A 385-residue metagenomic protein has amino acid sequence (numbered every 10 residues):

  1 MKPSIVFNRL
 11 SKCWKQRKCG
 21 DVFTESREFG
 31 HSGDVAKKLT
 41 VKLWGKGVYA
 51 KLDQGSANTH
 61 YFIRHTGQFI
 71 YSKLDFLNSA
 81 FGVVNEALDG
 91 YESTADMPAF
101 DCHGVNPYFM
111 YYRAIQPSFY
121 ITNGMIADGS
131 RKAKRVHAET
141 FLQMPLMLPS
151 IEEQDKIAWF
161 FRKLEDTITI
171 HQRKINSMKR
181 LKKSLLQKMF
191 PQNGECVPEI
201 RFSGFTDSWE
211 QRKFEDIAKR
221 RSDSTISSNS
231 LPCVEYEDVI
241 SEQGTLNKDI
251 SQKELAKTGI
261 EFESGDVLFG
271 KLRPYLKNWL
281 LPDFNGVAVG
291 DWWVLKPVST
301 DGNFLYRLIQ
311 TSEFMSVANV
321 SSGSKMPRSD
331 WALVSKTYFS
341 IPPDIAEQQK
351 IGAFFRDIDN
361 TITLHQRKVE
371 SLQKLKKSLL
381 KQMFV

Functional and structural regions predicted by a protein language model:
M1-V385: Feature detects amphipathic, helix-rich regulatory segments
